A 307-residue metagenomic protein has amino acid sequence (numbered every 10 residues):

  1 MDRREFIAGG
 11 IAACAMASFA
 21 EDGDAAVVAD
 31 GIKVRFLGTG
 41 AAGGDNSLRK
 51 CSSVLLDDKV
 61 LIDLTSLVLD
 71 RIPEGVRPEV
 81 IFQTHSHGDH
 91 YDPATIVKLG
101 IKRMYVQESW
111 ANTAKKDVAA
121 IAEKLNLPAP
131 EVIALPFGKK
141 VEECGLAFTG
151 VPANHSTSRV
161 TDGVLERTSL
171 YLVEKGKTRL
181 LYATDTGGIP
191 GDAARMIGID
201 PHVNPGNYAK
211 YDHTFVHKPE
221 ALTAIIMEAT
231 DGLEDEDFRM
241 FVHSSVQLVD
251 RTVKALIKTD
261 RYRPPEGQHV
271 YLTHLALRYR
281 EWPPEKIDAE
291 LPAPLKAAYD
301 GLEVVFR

Functional and structural regions predicted by a protein language model:
E5-A25: N-terminal export signals
A26-E74, V164-D185: Conserved beta-strand hairpin/beta-sheet module of binuclear metal-dependent hydrolase folds, prominently
V27-G31, S109-S169, V173-K177, P294-V304: Metallo-beta-lactamase
A42-S86, D92-V97, I189-T214: Pre-active-site segment of Zn-dependent metallo-hydrolases
L55, F137-P219: Catalytic core of the metallo-beta-lactamase
I62-T65, P78-D89, Y105-E108, L181-D185 (+3 more regions): Active-site neighborhood of phospho(di)ester-bond hydrolases with catalytic His/Asp-centered motifs
I72-K140: Active-site HxH/HxHxD metal-binding segment of metal-dependent hydrolases
I189-L302: Cap/insert and terminal regions of metallo-dependent hydrolase folds
